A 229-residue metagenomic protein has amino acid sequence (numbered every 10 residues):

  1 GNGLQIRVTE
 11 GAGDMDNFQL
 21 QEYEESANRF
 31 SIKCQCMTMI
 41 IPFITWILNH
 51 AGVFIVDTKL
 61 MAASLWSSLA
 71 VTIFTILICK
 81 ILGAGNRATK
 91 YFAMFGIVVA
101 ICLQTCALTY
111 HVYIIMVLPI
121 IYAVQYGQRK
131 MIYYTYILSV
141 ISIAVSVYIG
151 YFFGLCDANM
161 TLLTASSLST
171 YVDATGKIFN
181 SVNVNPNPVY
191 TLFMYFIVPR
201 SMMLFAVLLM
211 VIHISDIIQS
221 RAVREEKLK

Functional and structural regions predicted by a protein language model:
G3-E25: Short, Lys/Arg-rich, polar N-terminal cytosolic tail immediately upstream of the first transmembrane signal-anchor
N17, Y23-S26, P42-W46, H50 (+1 more regions): Charged, low-complexity, intrinsically disordered terminal regions
Q21-M37: N-terminal membrane topogenic signal
A27, V56, L60, L82 (+6 more regions): Membrane-helix interfacial "entry" motifs
I32-L108, I115-I121, S139-V140: Hydrophobic transmembrane alpha-helices and their membrane-interface boundaries in multi-pass, membrane-anchored
C36-F43, S68-I76, A93-I101, T135-S220: Membrane-embedded alpha-helical segments, specifically the hydrophobic cores of selected transmembrane helices
Y110-L118, V124, R129-Y151: Alpha-helical membrane segments and adjacent membrane-interface helices in multi-pass membrane proteins
Q219-K229: Cytosolic signal-transmission helices at domain junctions
